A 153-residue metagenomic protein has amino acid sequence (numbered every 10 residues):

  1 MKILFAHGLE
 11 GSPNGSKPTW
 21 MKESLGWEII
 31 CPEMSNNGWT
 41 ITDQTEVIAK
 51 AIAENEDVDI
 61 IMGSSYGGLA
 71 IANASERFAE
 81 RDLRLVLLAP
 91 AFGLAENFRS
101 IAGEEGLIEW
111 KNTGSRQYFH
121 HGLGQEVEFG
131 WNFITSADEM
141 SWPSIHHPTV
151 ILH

Functional and structural regions predicted by a protein language model:
K2-N55: Active-site catalytic motif of lipid deacylating hydrolases and related acyltransferases
P18, E46-K50, A72, I134-S141: A generic local structural motif
A53-V58, E80, I145: Glycine-rich phosphate-binding loop signature in dinucleotide/nucleotide-binding domains
I60-M62, L85: Conserved alpha/beta-hydrolase fold motif
M62-I71: Gly/Ala-rich beta-loop-alpha elbow adjacent to hydrolase catalytic centers
N73-R77: Active-site signature of alpha/beta-hydrolase-fold catalytic machinery across serine- and Asp/Cys-nucleophile hydrolases
D82-H153: The alpha/beta-hydrolase serine catalytic core
